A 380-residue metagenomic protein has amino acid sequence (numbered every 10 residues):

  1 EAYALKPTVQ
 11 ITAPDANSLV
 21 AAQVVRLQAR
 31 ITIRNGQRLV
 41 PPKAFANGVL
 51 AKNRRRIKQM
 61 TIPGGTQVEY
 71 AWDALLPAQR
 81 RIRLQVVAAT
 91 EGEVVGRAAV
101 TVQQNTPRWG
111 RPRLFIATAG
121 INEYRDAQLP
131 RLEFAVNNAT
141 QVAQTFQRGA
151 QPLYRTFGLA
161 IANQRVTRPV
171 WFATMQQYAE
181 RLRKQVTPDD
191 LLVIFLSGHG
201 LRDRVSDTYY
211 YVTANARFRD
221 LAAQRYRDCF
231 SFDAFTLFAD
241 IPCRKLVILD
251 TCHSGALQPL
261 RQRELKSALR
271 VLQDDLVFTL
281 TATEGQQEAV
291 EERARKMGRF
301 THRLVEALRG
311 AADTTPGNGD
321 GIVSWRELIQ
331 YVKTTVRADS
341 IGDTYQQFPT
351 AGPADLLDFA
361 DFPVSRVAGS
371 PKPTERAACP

Functional and structural regions predicted by a protein language model:
E1-P380: Cysteine endopeptidase catalytic domains of the caspase/legumain-like
